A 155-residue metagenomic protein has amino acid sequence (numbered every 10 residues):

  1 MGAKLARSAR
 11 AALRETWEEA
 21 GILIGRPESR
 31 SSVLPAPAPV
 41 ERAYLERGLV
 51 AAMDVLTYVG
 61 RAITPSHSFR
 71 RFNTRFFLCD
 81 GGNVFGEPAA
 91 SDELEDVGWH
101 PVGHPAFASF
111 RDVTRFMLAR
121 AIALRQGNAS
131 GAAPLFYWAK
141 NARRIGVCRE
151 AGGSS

Functional and structural regions predicted by a protein language model:
M1-A52, F77: The catalytic Nudix box helix
P39-S155: Nudix hydrolase/Nudix homology domain
